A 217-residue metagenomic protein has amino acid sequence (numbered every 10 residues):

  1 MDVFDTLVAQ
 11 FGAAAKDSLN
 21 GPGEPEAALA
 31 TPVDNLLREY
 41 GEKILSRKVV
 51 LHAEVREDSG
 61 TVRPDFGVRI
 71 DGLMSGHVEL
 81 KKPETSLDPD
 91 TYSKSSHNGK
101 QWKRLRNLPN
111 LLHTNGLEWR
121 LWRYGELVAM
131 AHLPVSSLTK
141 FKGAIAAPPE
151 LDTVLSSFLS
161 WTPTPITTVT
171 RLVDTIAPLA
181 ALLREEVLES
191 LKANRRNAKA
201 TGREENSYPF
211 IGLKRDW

Functional and structural regions predicted by a protein language model:
M1-R47, A53, D58, V173-A177 (+4 more regions): Charged, often low-complexity linker/regulatory segments
L37-G41, V49-V50, P83-E84, T91-K94: N-terminal start-of-chain detector that recognizes signal peptides and the immediate post-cleavage beginning
R63-P64, V68, L73-T85, P89-W217: Charged, often flexible domain-edge or linker segments that flank or initiate folded functional domains
